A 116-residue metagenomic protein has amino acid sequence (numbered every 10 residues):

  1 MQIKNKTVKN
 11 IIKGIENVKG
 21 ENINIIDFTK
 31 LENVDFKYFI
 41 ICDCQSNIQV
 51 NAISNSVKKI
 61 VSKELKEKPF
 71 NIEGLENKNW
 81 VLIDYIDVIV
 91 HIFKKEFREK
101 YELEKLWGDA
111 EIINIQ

Functional and structural regions predicted by a protein language model:
M1-D35, N47-V81, K95-E96, L106-Q116: Polybasic/polar functional segments that serve as interface/processing modules
Y38: Phosphate-binding and adjacent anionic-ligand microenvironments
I41-D43: Short hydrophobic/aromatic beta-strand micro-patches that form the beta-sheet surface supporting nucleotide- or nucleic
L82, I86-E104: C-terminal structural segments of small proteins and small subunits
